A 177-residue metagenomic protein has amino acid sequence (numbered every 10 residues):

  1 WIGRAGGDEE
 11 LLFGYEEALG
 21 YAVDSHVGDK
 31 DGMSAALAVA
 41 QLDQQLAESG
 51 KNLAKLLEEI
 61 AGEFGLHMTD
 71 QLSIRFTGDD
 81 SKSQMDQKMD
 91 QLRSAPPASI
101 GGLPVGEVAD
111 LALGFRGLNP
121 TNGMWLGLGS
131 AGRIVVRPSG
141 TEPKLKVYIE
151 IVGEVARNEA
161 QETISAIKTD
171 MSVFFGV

Functional and structural regions predicted by a protein language model:
W1-R137, K146-Y148, V155-Q161, K168-V177: Phosphate-binding and adjacent anionic-ligand microenvironments
G140-E142: A generic beta-sheet turn/junction motif
